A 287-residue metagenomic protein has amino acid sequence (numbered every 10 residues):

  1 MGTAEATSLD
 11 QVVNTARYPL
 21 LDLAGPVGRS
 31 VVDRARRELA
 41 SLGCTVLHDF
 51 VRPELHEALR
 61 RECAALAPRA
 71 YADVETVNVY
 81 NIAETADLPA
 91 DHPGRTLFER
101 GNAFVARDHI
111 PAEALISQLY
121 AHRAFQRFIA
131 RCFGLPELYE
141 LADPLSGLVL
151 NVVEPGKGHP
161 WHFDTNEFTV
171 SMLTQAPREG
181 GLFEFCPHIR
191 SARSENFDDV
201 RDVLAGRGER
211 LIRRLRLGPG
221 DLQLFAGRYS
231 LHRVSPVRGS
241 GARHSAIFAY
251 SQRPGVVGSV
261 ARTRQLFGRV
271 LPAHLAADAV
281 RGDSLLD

Functional and structural regions predicted by a protein language model:
M1-S41, V270-D287: Fe(II)/2-oxoglutarate
A35, G43, A58-R60: A structural signal for short hydrophobic/aromatic patches embedded in well-ordered alpha helices
E38-V46, R107-A114: Glycine-/proline-rich flexible loop or hinge segments
T45-V51, R216: Short amphipathic
V51, A58-L66, A70, P89-D143: Signature of the catalytic double-stranded beta-helix
R61, A65-A86, C186: Short, solvent-exposed beta-strand-terminating loops
H109-S117, Q126-L222, S259: Catalytic core of non-heme Fe(II) oxygenases with the double-stranded beta-helix
L182-H188, A192-D287: Catalytic core of Fe(II)/2-oxoglutarate
